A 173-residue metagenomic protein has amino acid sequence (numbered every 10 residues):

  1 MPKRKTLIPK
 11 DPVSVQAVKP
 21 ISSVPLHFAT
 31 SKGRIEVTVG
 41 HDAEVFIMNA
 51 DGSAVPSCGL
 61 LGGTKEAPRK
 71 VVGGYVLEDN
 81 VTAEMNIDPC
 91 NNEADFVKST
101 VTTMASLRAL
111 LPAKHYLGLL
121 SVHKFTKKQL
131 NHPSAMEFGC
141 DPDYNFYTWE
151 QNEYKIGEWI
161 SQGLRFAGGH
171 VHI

Functional and structural regions predicted by a protein language model:
P2-I156, R165: Terminal catalytic/cofactor-binding subdomain
W159-S161: A generic local secondary-structure boundary/capping motif
G163-I173: Aromatic- and glycine-enriched pocket-lining scaffold segments that form the walls of small-molecule binding clefts
